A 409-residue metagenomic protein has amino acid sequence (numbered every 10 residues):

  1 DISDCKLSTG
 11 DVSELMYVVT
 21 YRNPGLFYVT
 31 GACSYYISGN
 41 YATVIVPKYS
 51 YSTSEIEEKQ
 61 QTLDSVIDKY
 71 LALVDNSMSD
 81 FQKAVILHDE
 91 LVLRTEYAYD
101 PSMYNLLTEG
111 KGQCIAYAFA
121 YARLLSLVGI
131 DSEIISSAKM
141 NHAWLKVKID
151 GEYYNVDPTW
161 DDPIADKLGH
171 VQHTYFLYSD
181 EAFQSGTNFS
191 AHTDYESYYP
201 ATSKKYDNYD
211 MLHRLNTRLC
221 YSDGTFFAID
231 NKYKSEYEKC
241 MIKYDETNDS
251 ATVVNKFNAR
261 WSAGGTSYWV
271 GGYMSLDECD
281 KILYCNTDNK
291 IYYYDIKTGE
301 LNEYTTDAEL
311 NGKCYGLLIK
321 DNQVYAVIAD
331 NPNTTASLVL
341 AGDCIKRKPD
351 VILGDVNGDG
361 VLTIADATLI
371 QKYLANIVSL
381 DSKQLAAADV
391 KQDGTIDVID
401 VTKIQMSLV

Functional and structural regions predicted by a protein language model:
D1-S65, V253-N258, Y293, N302-L310 (+2 more regions): Linear, non-domain "peripheral" regions
S52-L106: Secondary-structure boundary elements
K83-A98, A120, L369-N376, S407: Glycine-rich, acidic and aromatic/proline-enriched surface loops and short helix-turn segments that act as binding
A116-A182: Hydrophobic/aromatic-rich core segments of domains that either
E152-G271: His-Asp-centered catalytic microenvironments across diverse enzyme cores, prominently the transglutaminase-like
T217-E236, S267-T287, Y315-L340: Short beta-strand elements that form the blades of beta-propeller/WD-repeat-like and other beta-sheet-rich scaffold
V253-Y273, E300-I319: Conserved blade-ending motifs and adjacent loop-strand segments that build the rim/top face of beta-propeller domains
K348-V409: Cellulosome-associated attachment modules in secreted, modular CAZymes
